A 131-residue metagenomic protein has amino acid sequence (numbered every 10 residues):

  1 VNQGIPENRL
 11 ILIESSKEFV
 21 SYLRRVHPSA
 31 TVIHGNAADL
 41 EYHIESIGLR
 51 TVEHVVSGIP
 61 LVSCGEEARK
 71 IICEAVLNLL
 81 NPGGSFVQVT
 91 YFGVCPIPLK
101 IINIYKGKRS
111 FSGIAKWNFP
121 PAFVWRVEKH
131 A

Functional and structural regions predicted by a protein language model:
V1-I5: Conserved SAM-binding loop of SAM-dependent methyltransferases across substrates and taxa, primarily the Class I
S16-K17, N36: Conserved SAM/SAH-binding beta-strand->alpha-helix loop
L23-R24: Conserved SAM-binding loop
S29-H43: Conserved SAM-binding strand-loop segment of SAM-dependent methyltransferases
L49-A68: A short SAM/SAH-binding and catalytic strip from SAM-dependent methyltransferases
K70-P82: A short glycine-rich, Lys/Arg-flanked "PGG" loop and its adjoining helix->strand segment in the class I
P82-Y91: Conserved beta-strand signature within the Rossmann-like core of class I S-adenosyl-L-methionine
N103-A131: Class I S-adenosyl-L-methionine
